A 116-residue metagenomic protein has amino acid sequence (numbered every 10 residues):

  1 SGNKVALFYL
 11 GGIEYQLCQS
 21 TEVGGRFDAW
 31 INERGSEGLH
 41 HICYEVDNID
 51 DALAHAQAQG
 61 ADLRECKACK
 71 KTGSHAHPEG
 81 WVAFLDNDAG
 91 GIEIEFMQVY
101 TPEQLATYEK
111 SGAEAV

Functional and structural regions predicted by a protein language model:
S1-E22: Short, well-structured hydrophobic secondary-structure segments
V5-G12, W30-I49, D86: Vicinal oxygen chelate
L7, L53-V116: Vicinal oxygen chelate
E22-G24, I49: A short acidic, glycine/proline-enriched capping/turn motif at secondary-structure boundaries, especially helix N-cap
G25-A29: A short, acidic/glycine-rich surface segment
